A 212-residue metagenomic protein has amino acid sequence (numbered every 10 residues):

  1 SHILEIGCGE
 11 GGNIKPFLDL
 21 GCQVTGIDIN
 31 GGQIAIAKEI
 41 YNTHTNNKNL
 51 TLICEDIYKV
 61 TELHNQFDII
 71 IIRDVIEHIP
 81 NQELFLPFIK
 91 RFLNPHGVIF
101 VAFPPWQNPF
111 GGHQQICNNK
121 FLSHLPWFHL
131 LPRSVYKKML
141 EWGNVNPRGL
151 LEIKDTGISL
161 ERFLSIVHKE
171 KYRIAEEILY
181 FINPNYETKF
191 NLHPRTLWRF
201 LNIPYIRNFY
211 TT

Functional and structural regions predicted by a protein language model:
H2-G112: Conserved SAM-binding loop
P80-F88, V98-T212: S-adenosyl-L-methionine-dependent methyltransferase catalytic module, highlighting the catalytic core
